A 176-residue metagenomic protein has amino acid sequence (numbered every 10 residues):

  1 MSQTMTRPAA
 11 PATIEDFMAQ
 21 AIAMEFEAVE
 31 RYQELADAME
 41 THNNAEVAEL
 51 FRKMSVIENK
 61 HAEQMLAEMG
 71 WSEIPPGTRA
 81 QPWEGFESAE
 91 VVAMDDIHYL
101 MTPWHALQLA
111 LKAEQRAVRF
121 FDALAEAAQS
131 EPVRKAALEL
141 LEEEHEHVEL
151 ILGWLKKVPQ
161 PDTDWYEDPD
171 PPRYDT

Functional and structural regions predicted by a protein language model:
M1-T176: Iron-associated oxidoreductase/ferritin-like identity signal
